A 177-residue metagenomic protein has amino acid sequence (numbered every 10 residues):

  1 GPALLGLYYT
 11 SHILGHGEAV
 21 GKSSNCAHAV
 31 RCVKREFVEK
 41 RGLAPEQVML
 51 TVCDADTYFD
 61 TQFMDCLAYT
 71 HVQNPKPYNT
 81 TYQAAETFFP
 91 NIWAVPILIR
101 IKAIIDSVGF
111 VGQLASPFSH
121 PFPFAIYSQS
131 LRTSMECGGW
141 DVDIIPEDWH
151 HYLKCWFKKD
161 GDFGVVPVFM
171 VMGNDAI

Functional and structural regions predicted by a protein language model:
A3-G6, S11-A44, T61-I145, H150 (+2 more regions): Long helical/loop segments within the catalytic core of UDP-sugar-dependent glycosyltransferases, especially the large
Q47: Phosphate-coordination loops involved in phosphoryl transfer and adenosine-cofactor binding
L50: Short aromatic/hydrophobic "clamp" motif used to bind/position activated sugar donors
C53-F59: Acidic metal-phosphate-binding loop of nucleotide-sugar-dependent transferases
V166-F169: A structural/positional concept
